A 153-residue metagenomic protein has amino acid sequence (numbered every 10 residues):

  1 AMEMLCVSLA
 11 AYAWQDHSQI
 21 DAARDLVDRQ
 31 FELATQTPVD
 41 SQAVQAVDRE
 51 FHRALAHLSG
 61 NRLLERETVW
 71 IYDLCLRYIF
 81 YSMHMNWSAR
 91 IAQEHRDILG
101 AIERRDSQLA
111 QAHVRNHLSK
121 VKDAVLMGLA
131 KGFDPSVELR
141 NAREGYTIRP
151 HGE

Functional and structural regions predicted by a protein language model:
M2-V7, Y12-S82, R90-G100, R104 (+1 more regions): Conserved amphipathic alpha-helical segments that form helical-bundle/coiled-coil interaction surfaces
W87: Short beta-strand-centered segments that line the small-molecule binding cleft or hinge of alpha/beta clamshell
Q108-E153: C-terminal effector-binding regulatory domain of bacterial HTH transcription factors
